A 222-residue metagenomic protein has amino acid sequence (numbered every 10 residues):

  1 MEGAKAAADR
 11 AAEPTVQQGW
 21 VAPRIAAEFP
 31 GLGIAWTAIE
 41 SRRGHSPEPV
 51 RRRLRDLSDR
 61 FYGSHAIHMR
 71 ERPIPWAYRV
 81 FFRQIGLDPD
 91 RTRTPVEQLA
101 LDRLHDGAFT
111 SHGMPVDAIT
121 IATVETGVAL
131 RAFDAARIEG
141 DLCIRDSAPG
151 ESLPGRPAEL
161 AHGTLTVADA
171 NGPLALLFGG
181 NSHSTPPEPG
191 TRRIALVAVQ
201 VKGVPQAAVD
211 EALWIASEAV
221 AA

Functional and structural regions predicted by a protein language model:
E2-A222: Charge-biased, low-complexity intrinsically disordered regions
